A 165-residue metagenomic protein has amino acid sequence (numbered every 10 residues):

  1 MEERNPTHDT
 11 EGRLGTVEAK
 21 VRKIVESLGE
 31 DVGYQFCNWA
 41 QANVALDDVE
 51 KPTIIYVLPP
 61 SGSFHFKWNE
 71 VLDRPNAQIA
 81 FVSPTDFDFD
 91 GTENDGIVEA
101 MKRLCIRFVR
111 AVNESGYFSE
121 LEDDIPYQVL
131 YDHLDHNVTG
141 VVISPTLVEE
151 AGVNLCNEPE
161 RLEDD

Functional and structural regions predicted by a protein language model:
M1-W39, P60-D165: Charged, amphipathic alpha-helical segments and their flanking helix caps
N43-L46: Short N-terminal edge-element motif at the start of the domain
V49-S61: A short, hydrophobic beta-strand-centered structural micro-motif
